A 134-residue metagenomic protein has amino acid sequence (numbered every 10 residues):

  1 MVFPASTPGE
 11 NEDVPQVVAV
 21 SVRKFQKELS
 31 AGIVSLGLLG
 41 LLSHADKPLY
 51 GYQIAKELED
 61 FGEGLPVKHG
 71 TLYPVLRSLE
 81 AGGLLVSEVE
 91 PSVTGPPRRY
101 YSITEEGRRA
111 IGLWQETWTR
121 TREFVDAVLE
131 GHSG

Functional and structural regions predicted by a protein language model:
M1-F3, R109-G134: Amphipathic alpha-helical dimerization/coiled-coil segments that flank or bridge DNA-binding/regulatory modules
M1-I33, P97, W114: Intrinsically disordered, low-complexity serine/threonine- and proline-rich regulatory segments
E28-Y73: N-terminal helix-turn-helix DNA-binding core of bacterial DNA-binding proteins
G37, T71, R98, S102 (+1 more regions): Amphipathic alpha-helical recognition patches that constitute DNA-binding helices
G83: Glycine-centered, phosphate/nucleic-acid-interacting loop/turn motifs that mediate DNA/RNA or nucleotide
S87: Short beta-strand "wing" residues that participate in macromolecule-binding interfaces
V93, P97-Q115: Basic, amphipathic "hinge/linker" alpha-helix immediately C-terminal to the N-terminal HTH DNA-binding motif
